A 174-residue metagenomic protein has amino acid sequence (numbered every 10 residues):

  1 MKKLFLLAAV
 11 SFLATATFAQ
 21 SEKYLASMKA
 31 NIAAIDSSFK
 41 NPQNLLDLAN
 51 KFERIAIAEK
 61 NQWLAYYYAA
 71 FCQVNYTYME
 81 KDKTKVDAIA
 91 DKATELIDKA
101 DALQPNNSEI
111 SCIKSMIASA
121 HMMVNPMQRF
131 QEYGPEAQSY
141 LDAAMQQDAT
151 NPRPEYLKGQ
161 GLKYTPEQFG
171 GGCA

Functional and structural regions predicted by a protein language model:
M1-S27: Bacterial Sec-dependent N-terminal signal peptides
T17-Y68, C72: N-terminal leader/linker segments that initiate helical-solenoid repeat arrays
I35-F39, N75-T84, S115, A120-R129 (+1 more regions): Short coil/turn linking the two alpha-helices of tandem helical-hairpin repeats
S37-K51, K85-L96, F130-E136, G172-A174: Helix-turn-helix repeat elements of alpha-solenoid scaffolds
R54-I57, E95-A102, D142-Q146: Conserved structural position within tetratricopeptide repeats
I57-K60, P105, A149-T150: Short coil turns that delineate tetratricopeptide repeat
Y68, C72-N75, I113, A120 (+1 more regions): "A position-specific structural signal for the A-helix of alpha-solenoid helical repeats
